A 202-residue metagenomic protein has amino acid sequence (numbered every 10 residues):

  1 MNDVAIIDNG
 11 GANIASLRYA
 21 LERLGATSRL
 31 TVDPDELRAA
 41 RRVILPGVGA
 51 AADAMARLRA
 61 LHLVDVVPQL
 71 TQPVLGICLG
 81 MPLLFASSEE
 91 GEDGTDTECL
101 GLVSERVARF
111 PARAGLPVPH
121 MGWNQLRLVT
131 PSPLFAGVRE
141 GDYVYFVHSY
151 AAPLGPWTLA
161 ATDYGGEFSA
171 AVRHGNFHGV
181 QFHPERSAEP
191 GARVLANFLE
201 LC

Functional and structural regions predicted by a protein language model:
M1-A5, N176: Extreme N-terminal starter segment of soluble prokaryotic enzymes
V4-A26, P184-E185: N-terminal beta1-alpha1 ligand-phosphate binding loop
E36-L37, V66, A171: Structural alpha-helical scaffold elements that stabilize or flank donor/cofactor-binding regions in carbohydrate
A40: An anion/phosphate-binding loop that grips the pyrophosphate of nucleotide cofactors and donors
I44-P46, G179: Structural motif
G49-M121: Cysteine-nucleophile active-site neighborhood
Q69, E105-C202: Amide-donor transfer/coupling interface in amidating biosynthetic enzymes
